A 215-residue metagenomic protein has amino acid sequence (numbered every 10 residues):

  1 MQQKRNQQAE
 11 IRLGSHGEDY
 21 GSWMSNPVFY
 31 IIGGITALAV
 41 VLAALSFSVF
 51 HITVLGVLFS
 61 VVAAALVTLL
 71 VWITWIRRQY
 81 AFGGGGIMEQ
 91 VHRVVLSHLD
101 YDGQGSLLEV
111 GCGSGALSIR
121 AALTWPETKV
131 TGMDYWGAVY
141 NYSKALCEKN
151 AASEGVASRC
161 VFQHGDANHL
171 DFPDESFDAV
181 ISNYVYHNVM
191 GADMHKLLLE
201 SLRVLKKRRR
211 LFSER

Functional and structural regions predicted by a protein language model:
G21-V28, L70-V91: Class I SAM-dependent methyltransferase Rossmann-like catalytic core, especially the SAM/SAH-binding loop
G86-Q104: Conserved alpha-helix/loop element of class I SAM-dependent methyltransferases that forms part of the SAM/SAH-binding
G103-G113, T131: Conserved class I S-adenosyl-L-methionine
S114-P126: Conserved SAM-binding loop of SAM-dependent methyltransferases across substrates and taxa, primarily the Class I
V156-A167: Conserved SAM-binding strand-loop segment of SAM-dependent methyltransferases
N168-V180: A short acidic, Gly/Pro-enriched loop at the edge of an enzyme's catalytic core that lines a small-molecule cofactor
H195-K207: A short glycine-rich, Lys/Arg-flanked "PGG" loop and its adjoining helix->strand segment in the class I
R208-R215: Conserved beta-strand signature within the Rossmann-like core of class I S-adenosyl-L-methionine
